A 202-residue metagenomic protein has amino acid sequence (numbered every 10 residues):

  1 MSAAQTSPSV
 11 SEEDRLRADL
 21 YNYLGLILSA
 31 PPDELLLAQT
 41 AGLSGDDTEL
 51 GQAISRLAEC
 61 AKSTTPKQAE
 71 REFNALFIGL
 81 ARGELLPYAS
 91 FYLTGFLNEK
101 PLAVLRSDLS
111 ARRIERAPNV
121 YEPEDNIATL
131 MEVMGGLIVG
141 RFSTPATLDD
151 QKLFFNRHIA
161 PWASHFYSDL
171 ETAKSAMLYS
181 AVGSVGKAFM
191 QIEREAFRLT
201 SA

Functional and structural regions predicted by a protein language model:
M1-A202: Surface/interface-facing alpha-helical segments and adjacent flexible terminal/loop regions used for partner/assembly
